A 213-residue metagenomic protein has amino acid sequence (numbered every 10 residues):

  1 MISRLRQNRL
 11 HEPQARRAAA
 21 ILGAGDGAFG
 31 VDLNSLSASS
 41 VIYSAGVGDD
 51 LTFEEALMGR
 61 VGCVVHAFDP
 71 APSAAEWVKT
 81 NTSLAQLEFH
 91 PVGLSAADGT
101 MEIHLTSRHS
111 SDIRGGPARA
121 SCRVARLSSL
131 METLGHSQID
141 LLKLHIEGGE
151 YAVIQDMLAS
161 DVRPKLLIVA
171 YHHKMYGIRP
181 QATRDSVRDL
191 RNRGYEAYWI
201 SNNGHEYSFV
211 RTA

Functional and structural regions predicted by a protein language model:
M1-A213: Phosphate/nucleotide-binding beta-alpha loop and adjacent structural elements of enzyme active sites
